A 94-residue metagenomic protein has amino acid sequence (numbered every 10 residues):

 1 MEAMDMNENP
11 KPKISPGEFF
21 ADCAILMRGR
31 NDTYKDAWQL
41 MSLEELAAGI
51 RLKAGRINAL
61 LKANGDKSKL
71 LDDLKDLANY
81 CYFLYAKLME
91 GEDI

Functional and structural regions predicted by a protein language model:
M1-I94: Intrinsically disordered, low-complexity regulatory regions that flank transcription factor DNA-binding cores
